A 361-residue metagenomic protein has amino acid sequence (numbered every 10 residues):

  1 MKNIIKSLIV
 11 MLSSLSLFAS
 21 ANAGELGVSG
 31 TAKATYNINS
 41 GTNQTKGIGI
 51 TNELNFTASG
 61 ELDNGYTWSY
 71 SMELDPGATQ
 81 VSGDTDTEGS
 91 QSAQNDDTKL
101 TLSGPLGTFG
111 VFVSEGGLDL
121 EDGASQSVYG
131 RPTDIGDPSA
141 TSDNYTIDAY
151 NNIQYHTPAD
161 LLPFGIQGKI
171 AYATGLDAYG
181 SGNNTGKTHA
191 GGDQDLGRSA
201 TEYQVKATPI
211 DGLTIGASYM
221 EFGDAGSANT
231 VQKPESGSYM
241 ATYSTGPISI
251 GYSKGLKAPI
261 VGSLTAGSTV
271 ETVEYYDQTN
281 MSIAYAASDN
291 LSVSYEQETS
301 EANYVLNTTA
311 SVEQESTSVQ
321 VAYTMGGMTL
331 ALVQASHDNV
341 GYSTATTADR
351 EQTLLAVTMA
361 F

Functional and structural regions predicted by a protein language model:
M1-F361: Outer-membrane beta-barrel proteins
